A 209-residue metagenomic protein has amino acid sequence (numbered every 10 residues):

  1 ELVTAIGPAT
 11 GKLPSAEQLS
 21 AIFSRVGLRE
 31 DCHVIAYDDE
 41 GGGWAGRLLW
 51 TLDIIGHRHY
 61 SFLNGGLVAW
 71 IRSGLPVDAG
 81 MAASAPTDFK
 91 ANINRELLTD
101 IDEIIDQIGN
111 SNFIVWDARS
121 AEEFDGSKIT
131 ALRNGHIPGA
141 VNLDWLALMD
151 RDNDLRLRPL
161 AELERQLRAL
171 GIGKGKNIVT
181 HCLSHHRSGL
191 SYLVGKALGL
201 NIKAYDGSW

Functional and structural regions predicted by a protein language model:
E1-E30, I105-L170, K174: Positively charged, proline/Ser/Thr-rich regional signature most characteristic of the Rhodanese/CDC25-like
A5-E103, Q107, N177, L183 (+1 more regions): Thiolate-centered catalytic microenvironments shared by cysteine-dependent enzyme domains
W116, V179-T180: Short beta-strand immediately N-terminal to the catalytic nucleophile in serine-hydrolase-like folds
